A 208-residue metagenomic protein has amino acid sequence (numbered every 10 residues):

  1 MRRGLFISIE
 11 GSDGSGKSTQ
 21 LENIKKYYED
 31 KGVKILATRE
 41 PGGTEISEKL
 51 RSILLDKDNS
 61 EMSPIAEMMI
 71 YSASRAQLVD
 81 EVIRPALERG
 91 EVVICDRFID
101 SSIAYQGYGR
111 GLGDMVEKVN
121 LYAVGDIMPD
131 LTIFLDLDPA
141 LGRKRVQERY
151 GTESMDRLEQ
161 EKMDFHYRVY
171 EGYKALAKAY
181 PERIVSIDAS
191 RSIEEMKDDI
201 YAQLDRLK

Functional and structural regions predicted by a protein language model:
R2-F6: Pre-Walker A (Motif I) flank of P-loop NTPase domains
I9: Hydrophobic anchor at the beta1->P-loop junction of P-loop NTPases
G14: Walker A (P-loop) phosphate-binding loop of P-loop NTPases
K17: Conserved lysine of the Walker
Q20: Hydrophobic positions on the alpha1 helix immediately C-terminal to the Walker A/P-loop
N23-K25, A140-K208: NTP-dependent small-molecule kinase module
K31-V124: ATP-dependent small-molecule kinase phosphotransfer cores that center on conserved nucleotide phosphate-binding segments
S102-E171: A glycine- and Lys/Arg-enriched "phosphate-lid" helix/loop adjacent to the NTP-binding pocket of small-molecule kinases
